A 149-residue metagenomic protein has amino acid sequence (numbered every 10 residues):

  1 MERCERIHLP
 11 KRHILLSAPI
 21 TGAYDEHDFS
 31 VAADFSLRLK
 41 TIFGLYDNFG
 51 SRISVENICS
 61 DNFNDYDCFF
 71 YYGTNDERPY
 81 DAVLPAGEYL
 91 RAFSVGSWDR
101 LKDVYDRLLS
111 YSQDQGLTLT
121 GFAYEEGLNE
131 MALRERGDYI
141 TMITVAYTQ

Functional and structural regions predicted by a protein language model:
M1-Q149: A solvent-exposed interaction/effector surface
